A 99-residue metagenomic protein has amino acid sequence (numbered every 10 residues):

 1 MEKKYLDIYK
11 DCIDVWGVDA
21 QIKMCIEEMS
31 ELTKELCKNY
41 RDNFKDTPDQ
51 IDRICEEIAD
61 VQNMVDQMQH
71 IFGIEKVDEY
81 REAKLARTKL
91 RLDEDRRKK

Functional and structural regions predicted by a protein language model:
M1-K99: Flexible "arm" and connector segments at domain edges
